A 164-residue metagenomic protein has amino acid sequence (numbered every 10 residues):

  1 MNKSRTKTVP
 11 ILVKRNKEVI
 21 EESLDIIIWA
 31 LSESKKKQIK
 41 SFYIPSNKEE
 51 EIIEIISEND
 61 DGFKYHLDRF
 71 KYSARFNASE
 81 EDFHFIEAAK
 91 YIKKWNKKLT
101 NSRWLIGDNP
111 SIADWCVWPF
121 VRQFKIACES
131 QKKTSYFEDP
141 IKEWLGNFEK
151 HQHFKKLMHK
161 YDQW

Functional and structural regions predicted by a protein language model:
M1-I86: GST-like domain detector, emphasizing the conserved glutathione-binding G-site in the N-terminal thioredoxin-like
V9, N101-S102, H151: Alpha-helix C-caps/helix-loop-beta hinges
W29, A127, L157: Residues that scaffold the ATP/ADP-binding catalytic core of kinase and kinase-like folds
E33-K37, A127, H151: Phosphate/oxyanion-binding loops and surfaces in catalytic or ligand/nucleic-acid-binding neighborhoods
I39-F42, L67, L105-D108, K155-H159: Short, hydrophobic secondary-structure boundary micro-motifs
I55-G146: GST-like fold's C-terminal all-alpha helical module
P140-W164: Long hydrophobic alpha-helical segments typical of transmembrane helices together with their membrane-interfacial
